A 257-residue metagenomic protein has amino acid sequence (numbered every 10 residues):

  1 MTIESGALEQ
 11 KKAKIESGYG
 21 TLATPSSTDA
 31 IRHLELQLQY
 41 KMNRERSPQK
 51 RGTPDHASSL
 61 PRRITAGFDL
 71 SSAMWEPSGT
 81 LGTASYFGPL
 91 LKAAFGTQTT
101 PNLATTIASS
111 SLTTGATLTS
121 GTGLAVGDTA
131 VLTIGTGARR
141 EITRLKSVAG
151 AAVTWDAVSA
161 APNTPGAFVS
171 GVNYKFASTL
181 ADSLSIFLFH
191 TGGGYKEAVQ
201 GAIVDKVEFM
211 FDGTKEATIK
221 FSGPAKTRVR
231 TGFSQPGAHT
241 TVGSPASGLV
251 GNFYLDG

Functional and structural regions predicted by a protein language model:
M1-G257: Signature of extracytoplasmic/envelope-associated structural regions
